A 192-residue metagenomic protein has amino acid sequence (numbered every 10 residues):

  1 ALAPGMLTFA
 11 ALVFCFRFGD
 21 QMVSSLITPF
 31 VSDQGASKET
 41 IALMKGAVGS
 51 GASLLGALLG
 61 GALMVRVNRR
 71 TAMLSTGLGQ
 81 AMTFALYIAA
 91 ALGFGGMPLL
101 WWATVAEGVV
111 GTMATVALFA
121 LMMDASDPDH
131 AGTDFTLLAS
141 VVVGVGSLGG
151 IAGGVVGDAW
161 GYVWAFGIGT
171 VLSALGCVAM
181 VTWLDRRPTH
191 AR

Functional and structural regions predicted by a protein language model:
A3-V23: Pair of pore-lining "gating" transmembrane helices in MFS-fold secondary transporters
F14, L43-G51, L78, V105 (+2 more regions): Transmembrane alpha-helical cores of Major Facilitator Superfamily
S25-K45: Short amphipathic helix-loop junctions that connect adjacent transmembrane helices in Major Facilitator Superfamily/SLC
K38-T40, P128-L138: Loop-to-transmembrane helix entry/capping segments in MFS-fold secondary transporters and related SLC/MFSD carriers
L55-A72, G157-D158: Helix-to-loop junctions at the C-terminal end of transmembrane segments in multipass secondary transporters
T71-L118: C-terminal transmembrane helical hairpin of 12-TM major facilitator-type secondary transporters
V155-S173: A membrane-interface helix-boundary motif in multi-pass transporters
T170-R192: Multi-pass alpha-helical transporter architecture, strongest for 12-TM Major Facilitator/SLC carriers used
